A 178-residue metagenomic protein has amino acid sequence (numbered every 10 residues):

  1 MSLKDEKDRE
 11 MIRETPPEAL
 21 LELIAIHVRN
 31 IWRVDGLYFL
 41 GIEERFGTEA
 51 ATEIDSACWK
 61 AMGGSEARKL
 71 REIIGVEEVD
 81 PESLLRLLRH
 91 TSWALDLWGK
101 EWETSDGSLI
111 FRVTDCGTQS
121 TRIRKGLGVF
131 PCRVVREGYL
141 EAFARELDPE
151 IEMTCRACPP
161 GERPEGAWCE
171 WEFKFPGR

Functional and structural regions predicted by a protein language model:
M1-I110, G117-Q119, I123-V135, R145-E146 (+2 more regions): N-terminal accessory segment detector
R136-L140: Long, well-ordered alpha-helical scaffolding segments within enzyme catalytic domains, especially pronounced
